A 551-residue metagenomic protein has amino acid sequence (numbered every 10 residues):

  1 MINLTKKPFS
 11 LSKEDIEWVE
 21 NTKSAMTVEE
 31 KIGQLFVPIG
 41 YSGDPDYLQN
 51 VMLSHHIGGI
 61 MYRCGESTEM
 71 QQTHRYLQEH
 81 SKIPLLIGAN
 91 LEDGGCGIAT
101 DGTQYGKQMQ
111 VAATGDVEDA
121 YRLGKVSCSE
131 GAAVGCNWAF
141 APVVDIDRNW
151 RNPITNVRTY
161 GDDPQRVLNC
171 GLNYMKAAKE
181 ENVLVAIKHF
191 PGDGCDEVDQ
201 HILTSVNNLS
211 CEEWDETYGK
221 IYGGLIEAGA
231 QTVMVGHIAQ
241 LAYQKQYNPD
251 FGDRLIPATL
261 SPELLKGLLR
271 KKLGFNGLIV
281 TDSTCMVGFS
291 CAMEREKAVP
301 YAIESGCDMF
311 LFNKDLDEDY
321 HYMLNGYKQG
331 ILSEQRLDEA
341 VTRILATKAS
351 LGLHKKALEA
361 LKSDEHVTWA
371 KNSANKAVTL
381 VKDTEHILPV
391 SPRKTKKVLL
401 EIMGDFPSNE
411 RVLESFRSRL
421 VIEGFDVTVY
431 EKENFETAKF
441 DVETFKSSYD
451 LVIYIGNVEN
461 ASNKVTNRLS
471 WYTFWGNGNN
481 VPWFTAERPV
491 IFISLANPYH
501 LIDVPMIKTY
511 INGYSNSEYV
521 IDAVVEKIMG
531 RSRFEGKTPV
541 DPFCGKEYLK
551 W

Functional and structural regions predicted by a protein language model:
M1-H56, S261-P262, K271, C291-W551: Preference for extracellular/luminal or secreted protein segments
T27, I60, N90, D116 (+10 more regions): Conserved, mostly hydrophobic/aromatic
I32-G40, G58-Y62, L85-D93, W138-P142 (+5 more regions): Hydrophobic faces of well-ordered beta-strands that scaffold small-molecule active sites in alpha/beta enzyme cores
Q34-D44, Q108-R122, L203-T217, M286-M293: Active-site mouth loops of central-metabolism enzymes
P38-D44, I87-G97, N137-D147, I187-D193 (+4 more regions): Short glycine-enriched loops at secondary-structure junctions
V51-E69, W150, L225-I256, S447-K464: Short acidic, glycine-rich surface-loop motifs adjacent to enzyme active sites
S67-P84, V117-A133, L332, T342: Active-site-adjacent structural elements in enzyme catalytic domains
T68-L85, G95-G97, D162-N325, Q329-R336: Second-shell residues forming the walls of enzyme active-site clefts
